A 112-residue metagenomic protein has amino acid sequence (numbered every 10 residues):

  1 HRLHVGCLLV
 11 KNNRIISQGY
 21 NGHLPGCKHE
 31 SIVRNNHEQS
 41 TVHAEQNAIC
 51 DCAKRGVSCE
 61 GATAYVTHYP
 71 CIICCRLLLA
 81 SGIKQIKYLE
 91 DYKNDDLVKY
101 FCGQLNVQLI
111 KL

Functional and structural regions predicted by a protein language model:
H1-L112: Zinc-dependent deaminase catalytic domain
